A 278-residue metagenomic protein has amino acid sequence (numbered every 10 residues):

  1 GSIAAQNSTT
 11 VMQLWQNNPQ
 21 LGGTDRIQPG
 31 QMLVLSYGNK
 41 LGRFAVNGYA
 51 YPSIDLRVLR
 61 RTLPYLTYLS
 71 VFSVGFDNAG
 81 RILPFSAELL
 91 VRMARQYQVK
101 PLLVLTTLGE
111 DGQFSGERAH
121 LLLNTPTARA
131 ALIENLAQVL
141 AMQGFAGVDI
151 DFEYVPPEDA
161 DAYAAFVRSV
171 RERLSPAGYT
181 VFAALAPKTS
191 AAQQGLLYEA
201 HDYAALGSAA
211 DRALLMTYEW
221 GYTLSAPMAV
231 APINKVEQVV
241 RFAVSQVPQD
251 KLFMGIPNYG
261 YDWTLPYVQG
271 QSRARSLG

Functional and structural regions predicted by a protein language model:
G1-A5, T9-A45, V104: Extracellular LysM carbohydrate-binding repeats and other cell-envelope/extracellular binding modules
G1-I3, L59, F76-L83, R118-P126 (+2 more regions): Second-shell loop/turn segments in exported
I3, N7-T10, R26, D55-V58 (+12 more regions): Stable alpha-helical elements in mature extracytoplasmic
S36-A131, N135: Glycan-recognition patch characteristic of GH18 chitinases/ENGases and related GlcNAc/peptidoglycan-binding proteins
V46-G48, T67-V71, P101-L105, V148-I150 (+3 more regions): Hydrophobic faces of well-ordered beta-strands that scaffold small-molecule active sites in alpha/beta enzyme cores
Y49-S53, V74, T106-L108, E153-V155 (+3 more regions): Active-site beta-loop-alpha junctions enriched in small/polar residues
S70-S73, A131-A162, R212-A226: Active-site groove signature of glycoside hydrolases
N78-F85, A160-G278: Substrate-binding surface in catalytic domains of secreted glycosidases
